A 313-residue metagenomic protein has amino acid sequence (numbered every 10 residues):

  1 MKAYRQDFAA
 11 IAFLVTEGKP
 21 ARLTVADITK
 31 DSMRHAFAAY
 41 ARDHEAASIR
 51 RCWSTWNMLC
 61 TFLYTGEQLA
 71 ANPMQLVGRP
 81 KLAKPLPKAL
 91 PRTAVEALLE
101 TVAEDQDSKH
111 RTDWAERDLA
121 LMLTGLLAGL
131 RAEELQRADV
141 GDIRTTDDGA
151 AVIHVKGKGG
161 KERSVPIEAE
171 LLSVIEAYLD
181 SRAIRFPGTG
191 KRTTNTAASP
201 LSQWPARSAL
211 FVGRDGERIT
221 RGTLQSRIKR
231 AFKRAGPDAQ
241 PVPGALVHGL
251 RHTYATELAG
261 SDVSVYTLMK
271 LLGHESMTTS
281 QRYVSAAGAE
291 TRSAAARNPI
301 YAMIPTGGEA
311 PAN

Functional and structural regions predicted by a protein language model:
M1-N313: Conserved catalytic core of the tyrosine transesterase superfamily
